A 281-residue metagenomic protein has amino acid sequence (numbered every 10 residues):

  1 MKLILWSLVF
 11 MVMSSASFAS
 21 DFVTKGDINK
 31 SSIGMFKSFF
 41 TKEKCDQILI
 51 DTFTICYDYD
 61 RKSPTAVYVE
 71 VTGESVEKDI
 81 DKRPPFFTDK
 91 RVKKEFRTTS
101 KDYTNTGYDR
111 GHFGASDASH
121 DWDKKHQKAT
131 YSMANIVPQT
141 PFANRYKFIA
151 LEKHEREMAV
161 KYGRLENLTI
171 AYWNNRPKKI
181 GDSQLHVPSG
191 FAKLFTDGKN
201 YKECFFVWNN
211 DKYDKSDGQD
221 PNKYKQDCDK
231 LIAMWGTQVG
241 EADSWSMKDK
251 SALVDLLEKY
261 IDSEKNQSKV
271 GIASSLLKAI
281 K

Functional and structural regions predicted by a protein language model:
I4-M13: Sec-dependent N-terminal signal peptides
A16-K281: Domain-level detector for secreted/extracellular nuclease and nuclease-toxin modules, and for the ENPP-like C-terminal
